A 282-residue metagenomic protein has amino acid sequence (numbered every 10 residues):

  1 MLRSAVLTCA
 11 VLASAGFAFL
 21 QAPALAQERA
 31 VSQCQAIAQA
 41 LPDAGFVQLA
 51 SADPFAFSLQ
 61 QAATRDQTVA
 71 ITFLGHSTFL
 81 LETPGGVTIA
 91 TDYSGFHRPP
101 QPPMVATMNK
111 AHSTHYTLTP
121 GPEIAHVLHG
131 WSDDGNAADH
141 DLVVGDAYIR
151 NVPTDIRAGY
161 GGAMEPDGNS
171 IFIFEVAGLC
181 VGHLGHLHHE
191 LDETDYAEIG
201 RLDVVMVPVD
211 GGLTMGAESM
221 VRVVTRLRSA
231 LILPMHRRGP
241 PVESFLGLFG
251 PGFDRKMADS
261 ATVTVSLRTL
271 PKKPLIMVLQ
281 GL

Functional and structural regions predicted by a protein language model:
M1-L2: N-terminal secretory signal peptides that target proteins for export/translocation
A5-F19: Bacterial N-terminal signal peptides
Q21-R157, V181-H183, D203, V207 (+2 more regions): Metallo-beta-lactamase
T78-F79, S94-R98, I171-F172, T194-Y196 (+2 more regions): Short, flexible, glycine/charge-rich loop motifs used to bind or transfer phosphoryl groups or to couple energy/partner
I156-L227, P234, R238-L248: Active-site-proximal loop/helix segments of hydrolase catalytic cores
R226-L231, G252-K256: Structural alpha-beta junctions
